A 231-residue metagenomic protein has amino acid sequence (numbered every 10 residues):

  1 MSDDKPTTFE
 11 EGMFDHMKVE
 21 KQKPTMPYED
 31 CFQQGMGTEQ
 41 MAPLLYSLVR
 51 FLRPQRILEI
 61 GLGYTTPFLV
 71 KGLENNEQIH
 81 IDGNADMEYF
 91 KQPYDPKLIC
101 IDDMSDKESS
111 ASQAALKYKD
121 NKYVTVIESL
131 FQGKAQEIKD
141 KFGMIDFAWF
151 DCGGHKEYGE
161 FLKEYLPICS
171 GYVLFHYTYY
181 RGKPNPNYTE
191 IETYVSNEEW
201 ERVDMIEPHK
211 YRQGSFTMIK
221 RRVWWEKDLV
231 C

Functional and structural regions predicted by a protein language model:
M1-M36: Rossmann-like AdoMet
Q34-Q132: SAM cofactor-binding core of SAM-dependent methyltransferases, primarily the Rossmann-like beta-alpha-beta module
L58, D146-F147: Conserved beta-strand elements of the Class I
G61, M104, D151-G153, T178: Anionic group-transfer/hydrolysis microenvironments
T65-P67, K134-Q136, E157-G159: Short, well-ordered alpha-helical microsegments
K91-P93, F142, E164-C169: Short, conserved loop/helix-junction motifs that constitute active-site signature segments in enzyme catalytic cores
G133-M144: Short amphipathic alpha-helix with an adjacent loop that forms part of the alpha/beta core around
F147, G154-C231: C-terminal substrate-binding/active-site "lid" region of AdoMet-derived donor-dependent transferases
